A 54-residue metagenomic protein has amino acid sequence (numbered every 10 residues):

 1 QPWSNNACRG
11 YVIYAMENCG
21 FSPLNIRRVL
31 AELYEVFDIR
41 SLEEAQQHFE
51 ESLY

Functional and structural regions predicted by a protein language model:
Q1-G20: N-terminal acidic leader/helix
E17-Y54: Short, charge-rich amphipathic interface segments used for partner binding and complex assembly
